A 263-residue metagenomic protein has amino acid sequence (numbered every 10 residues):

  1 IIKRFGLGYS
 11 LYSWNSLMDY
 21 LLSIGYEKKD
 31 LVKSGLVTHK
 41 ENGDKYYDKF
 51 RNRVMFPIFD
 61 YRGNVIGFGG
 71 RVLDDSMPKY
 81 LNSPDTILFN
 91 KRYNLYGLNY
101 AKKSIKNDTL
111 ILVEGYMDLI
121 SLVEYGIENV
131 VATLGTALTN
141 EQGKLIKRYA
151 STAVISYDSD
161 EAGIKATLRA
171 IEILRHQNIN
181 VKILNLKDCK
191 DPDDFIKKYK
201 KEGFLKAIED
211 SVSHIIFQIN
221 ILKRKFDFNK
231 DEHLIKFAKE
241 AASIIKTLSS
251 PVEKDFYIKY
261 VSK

Functional and structural regions predicted by a protein language model:
I2-R4, L11, F256-K259, K263: Terminal amphipathic helices with adjacent charged low-complexity linkers/tails
G6, S10, Y47-D48, N90 (+2 more regions): Residue-level marker of regulatory loop/turn positions in helix-turn-helix DNA-binding domains and in histidine
L7-S10, L112-V113, A132, S156 (+1 more regions): Active-site-adjacent beta-strand anchor residues
W14-Y149, A153, A166-T167: Phosphate-handling DNA/RNA-contact segment within nucleic-acid enzymes
N15, Y96-N99, K144, L168 (+5 more regions): Residues on a specific face of well-ordered alpha-helices
Y20, I24, V72, Y149-S156 (+6 more regions): Conserved, well-folded catalytic cores of nucleic-acid-processing and energy-transducing macromolecular machines
T136-D191, F195-K206: Conserved catalytic cores of soluble enzyme domains, especially glycine-rich substrate-binding beta-alpha loops
I179-V261: C-terminal or mid-to-C-terminal helical accessory/interaction module adjacent to the motor/catalytic core
